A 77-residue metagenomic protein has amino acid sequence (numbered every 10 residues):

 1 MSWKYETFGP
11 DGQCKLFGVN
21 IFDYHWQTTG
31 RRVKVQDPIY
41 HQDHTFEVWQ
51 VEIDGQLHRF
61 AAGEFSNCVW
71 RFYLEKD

Functional and structural regions predicted by a protein language model:
M1-F22: N-terminal trafficking/processing presequences and adjacent post-cleavage segments of proteins routed to secretion
L16-K76: Acidic, low-complexity, intrinsically disordered interaction modules
